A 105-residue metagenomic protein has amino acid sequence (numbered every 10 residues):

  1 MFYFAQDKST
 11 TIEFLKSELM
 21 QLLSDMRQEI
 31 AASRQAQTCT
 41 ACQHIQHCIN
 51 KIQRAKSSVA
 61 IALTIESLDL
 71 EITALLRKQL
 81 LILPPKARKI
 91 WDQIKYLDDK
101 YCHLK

Functional and structural regions predicted by a protein language model:
M1-C42, K95-L104: Short terminal alpha-helical segments
D7, T11-E18, L63-Q79: Short cationic/low-complexity microdomains
S17, C39, Q43, V59 (+2 more regions): Generic alpha-helical secondary structure signal
S24-A74: Amphipathic alpha-helical interaction modules
E66-K105: Amphipathic alpha-helical binding modules
